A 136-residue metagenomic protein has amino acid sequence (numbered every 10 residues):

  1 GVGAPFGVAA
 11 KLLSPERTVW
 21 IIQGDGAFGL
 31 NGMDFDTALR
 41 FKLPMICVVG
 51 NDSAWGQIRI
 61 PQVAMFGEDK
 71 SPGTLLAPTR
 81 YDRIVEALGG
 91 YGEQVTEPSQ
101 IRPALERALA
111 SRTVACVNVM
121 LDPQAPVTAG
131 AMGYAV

Functional and structural regions predicted by a protein language model:
G1-V136: Thiamine diphosphate
